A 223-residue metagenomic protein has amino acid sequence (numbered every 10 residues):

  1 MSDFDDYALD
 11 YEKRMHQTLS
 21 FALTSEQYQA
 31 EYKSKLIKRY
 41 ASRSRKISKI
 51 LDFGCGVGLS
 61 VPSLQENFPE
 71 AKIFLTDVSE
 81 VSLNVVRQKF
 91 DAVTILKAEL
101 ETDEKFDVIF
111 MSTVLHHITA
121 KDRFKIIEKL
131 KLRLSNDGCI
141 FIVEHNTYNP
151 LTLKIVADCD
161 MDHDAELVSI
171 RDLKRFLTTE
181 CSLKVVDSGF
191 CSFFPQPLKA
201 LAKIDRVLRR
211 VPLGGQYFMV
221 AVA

Functional and structural regions predicted by a protein language model:
M1-S42: Conserved class I S-adenosyl-L-methionine
I47-G56: Conserved class I S-adenosyl-L-methionine
V57-E101: Class I SAM-dependent methyltransferase SAM/SAH-binding core
F110: A conserved beta-strand element that flanks and buttresses the S-adenosyl-L-methionine
F124-N136: A short glycine-rich, Lys/Arg-flanked "PGG" loop and its adjoining helix->strand segment in the class I
D137-E144: Conserved beta-strand signature within the Rossmann-like core of class I S-adenosyl-L-methionine
V156-D172: Acceptor-substrate binding/catalytic loop of class I
V186-A223: A C-terminal cap/extension of S-adenosyl-L-methionine-dependent methyltransferases that defines the acceptor-substrate
